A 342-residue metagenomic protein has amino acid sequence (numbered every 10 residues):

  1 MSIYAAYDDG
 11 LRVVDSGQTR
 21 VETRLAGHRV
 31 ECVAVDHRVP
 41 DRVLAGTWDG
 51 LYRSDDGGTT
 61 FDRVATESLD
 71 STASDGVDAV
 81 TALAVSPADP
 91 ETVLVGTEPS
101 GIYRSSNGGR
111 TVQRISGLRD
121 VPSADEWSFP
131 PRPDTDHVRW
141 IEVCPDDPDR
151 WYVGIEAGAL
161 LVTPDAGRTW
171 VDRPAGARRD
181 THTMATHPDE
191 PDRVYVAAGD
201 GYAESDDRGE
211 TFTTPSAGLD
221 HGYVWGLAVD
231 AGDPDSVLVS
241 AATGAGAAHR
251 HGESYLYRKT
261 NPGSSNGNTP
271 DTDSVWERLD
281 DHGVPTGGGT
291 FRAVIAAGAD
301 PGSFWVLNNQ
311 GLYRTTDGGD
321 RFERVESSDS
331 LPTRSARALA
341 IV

Functional and structural regions predicted by a protein language model:
M1-V342: Extracellular glycan-interacting surfaces
